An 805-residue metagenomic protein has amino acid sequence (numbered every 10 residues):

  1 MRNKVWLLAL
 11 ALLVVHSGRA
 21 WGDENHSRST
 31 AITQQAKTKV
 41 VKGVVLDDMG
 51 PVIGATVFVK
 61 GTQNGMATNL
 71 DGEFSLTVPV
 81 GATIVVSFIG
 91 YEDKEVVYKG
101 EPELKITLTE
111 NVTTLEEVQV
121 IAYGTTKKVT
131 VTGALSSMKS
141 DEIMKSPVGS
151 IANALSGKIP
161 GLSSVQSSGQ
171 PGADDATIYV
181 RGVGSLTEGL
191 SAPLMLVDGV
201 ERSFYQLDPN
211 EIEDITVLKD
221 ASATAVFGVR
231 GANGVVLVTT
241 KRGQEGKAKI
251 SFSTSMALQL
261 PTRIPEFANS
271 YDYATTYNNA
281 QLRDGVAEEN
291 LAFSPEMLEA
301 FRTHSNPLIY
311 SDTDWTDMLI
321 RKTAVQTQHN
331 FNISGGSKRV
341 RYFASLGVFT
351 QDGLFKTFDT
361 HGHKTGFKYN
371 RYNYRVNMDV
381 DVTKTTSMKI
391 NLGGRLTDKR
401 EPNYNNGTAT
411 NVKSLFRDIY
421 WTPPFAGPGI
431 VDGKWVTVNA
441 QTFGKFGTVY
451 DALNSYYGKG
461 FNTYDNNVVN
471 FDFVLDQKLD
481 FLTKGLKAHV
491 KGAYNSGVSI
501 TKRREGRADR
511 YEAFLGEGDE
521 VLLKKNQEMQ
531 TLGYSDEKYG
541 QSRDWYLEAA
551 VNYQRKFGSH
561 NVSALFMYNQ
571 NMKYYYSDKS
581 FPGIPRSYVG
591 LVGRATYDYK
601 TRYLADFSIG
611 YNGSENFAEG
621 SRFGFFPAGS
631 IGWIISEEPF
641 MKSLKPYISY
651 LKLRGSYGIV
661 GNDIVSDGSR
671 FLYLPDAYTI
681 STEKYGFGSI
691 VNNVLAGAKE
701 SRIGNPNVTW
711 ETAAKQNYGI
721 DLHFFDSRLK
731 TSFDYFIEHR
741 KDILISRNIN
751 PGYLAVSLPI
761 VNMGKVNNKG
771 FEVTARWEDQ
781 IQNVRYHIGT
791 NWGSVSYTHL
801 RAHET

Functional and structural regions predicted by a protein language model:
M1-Y374, M388, Y786: Short, small/polar-rich motifs associated with maturation and membrane association, primarily at protein termini
I143, A192, T323, T327 (+6 more regions): Extracellular/periplasmic, surface-exposed regions of secreted and cell-surface proteins
G246-K249, A409-F416: An aromatic- and glycine-enriched ligand-binding surface/loop that stacks and positions planar moieties
I264-E266, N403-Y404, D667-G668: Short aromatic-enriched loop/helix-cap "lid" or pocket-rim segments at secondary-structure transitions that line
E289-D314, Q328, V412-D451: Acidic, glycine-rich flexible loop segments
K399-N411: Low-complexity intrinsically disordered tracts that form flexible linkers/tails across taxa
R510: Active-site-proximal polar cores
E804-T805: Positively charged, low-complexity/disordered segments
